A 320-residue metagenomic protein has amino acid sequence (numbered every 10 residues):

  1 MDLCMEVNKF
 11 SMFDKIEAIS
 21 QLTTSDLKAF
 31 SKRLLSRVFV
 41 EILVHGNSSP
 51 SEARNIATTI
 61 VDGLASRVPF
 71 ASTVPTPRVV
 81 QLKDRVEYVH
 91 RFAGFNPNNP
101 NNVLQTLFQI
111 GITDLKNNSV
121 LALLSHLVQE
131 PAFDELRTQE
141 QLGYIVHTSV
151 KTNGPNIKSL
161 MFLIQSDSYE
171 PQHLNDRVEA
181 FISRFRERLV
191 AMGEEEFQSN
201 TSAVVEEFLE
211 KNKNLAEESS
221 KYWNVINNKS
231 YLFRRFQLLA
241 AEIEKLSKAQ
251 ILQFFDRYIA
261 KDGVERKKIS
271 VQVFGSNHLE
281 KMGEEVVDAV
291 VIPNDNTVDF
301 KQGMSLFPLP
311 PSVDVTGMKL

Functional and structural regions predicted by a protein language model:
M1-N98, N102-G111, E196-L320: C-terminal regions of mature proteins
A57, N175-E179: Hydrophobic face of alpha-helices
I60-P69, A180-V190: A common structural junction motif
V103-I110, S125-S168, E187, A191 (+1 more regions): A structural supersecondary motif
D114-S119, D134-E135, I145-H147, E170-D176 (+4 more regions): Extended hydrophobic-aromatic, low-complexity segments
K116-V128: Active/ligand-binding-proximal structured segments within catalytic/core domains that scaffold catalytic residues
T152-S159, S168-P171, N175, R186 (+1 more regions): Long, C-terminal catalytic modules of enzymes
V178-F181, F255: Active-site-proximal alpha-helical segments within enzyme catalytic domains
